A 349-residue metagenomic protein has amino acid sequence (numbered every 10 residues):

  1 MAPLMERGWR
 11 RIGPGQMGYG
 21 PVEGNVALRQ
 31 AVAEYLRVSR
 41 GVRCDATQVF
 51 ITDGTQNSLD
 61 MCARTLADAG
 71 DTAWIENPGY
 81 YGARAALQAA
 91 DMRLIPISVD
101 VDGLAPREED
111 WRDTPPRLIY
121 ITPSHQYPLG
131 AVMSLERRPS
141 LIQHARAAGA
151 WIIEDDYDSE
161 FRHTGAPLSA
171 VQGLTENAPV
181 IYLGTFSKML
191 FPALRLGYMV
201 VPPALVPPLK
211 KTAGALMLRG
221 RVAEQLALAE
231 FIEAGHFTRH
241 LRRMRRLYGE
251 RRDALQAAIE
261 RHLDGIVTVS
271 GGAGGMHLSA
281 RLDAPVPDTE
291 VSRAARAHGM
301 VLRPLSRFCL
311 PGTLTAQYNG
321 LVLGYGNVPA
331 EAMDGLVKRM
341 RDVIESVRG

Functional and structural regions predicted by a protein language model:
M5-G149, S159-N177, Y248, D288 (+2 more regions): Conserved core of the PLP fold type I
I75, P96, E154, L228 (+1 more regions): Hydrophobic residues in well-ordered beta-strands that form the structural core
E176, I181-R246: Conserved core segment of the aminotransferase class I/II
P202-P203, E233, R281-D283, G326-V328: Residue-level recognition of strand-loop junctions within catalytic nucleotide-signaling folds
A229, R242-V267: Conserved PLP-dependent catalytic core of the aminotransferase class-I/II
G249-Q256, V267-R281, D288-A294: Conserved glycine-rich beta-strand-loop-beta hairpin in the small C-terminal domain of fold type I
A297, L314-G349: PLP-dependent enzyme catalytic core of the Aspartate aminotransferase-like
